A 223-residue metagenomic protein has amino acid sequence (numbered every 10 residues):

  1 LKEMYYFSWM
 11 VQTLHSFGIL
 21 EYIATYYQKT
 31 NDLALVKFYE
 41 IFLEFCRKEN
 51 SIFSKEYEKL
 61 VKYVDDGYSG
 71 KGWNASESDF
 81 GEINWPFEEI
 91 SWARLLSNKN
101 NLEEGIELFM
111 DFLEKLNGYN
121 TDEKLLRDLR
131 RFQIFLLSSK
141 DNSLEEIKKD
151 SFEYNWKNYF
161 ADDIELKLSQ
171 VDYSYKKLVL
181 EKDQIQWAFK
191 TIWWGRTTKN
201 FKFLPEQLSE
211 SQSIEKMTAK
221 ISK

Functional and structural regions predicted by a protein language model:
L1-D79: C-terminal scaffold of the Radical SAM
N74-K223: Charge-dense, extended regions
